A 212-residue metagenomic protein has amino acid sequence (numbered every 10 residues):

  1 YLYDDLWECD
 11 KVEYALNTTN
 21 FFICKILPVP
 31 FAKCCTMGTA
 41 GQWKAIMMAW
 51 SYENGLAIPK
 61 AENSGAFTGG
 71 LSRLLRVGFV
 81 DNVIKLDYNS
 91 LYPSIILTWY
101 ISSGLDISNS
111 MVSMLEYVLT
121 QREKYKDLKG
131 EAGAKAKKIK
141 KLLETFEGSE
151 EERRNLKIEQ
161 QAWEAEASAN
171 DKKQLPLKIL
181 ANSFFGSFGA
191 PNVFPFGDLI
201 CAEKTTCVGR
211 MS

Functional and structural regions predicted by a protein language model:
Y1-L97, E150, I158-S212: Common nucleic-acid-contacting/processivity interface regions adjacent to the catalytic cores of nucleic-acid enzymes
P28, S110-V112, E144: Short, charged/polar low-complexity linear motifs in solvent-exposed/disordered segments
L91-K140, K178, N182, G186-S187 (+2 more regions): Metal-dependent catalytic core segments for phosphate chemistry
K124-A134, I139-W163: Extended, charge-enriched "interface" segments that sit outside catalytic cores
